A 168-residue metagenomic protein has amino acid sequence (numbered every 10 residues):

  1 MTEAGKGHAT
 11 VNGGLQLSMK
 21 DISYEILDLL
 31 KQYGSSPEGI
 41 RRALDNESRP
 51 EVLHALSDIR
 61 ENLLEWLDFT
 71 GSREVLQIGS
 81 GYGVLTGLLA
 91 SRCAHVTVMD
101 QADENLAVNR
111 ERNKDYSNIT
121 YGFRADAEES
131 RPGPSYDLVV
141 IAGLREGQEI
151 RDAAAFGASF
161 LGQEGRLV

Functional and structural regions predicted by a protein language model:
M1-G34: N-terminal auxiliary segments of SAM/dcSAM-dependent transferases
S72-G81: Conserved class I S-adenosyl-L-methionine
Y82-C93: Conserved SAM-binding loop of SAM-dependent methyltransferases across substrates and taxa, primarily the Class I
A102-E104: Conserved SAM/SAH-binding beta-strand->alpha-helix loop
N109-R110: Conserved SAM-binding loop
D115-A127: Conserved SAM-binding strand-loop segment of SAM-dependent methyltransferases
S130-V139: A short acidic, Gly/Pro-enriched loop at the edge of an enzyme's catalytic core that lines a small-molecule cofactor
R151-G165: A short glycine-rich, Lys/Arg-flanked "PGG" loop and its adjoining helix->strand segment in the class I
